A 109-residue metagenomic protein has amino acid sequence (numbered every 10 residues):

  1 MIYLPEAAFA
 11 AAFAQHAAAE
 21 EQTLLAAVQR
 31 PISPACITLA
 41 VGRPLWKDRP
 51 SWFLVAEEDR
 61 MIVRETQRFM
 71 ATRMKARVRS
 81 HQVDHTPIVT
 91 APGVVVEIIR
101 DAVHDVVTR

Functional and structural regions predicted by a protein language model:
M1-R43: Helix-rich cap/lid subdomain of alpha/beta-hydrolase
A11-A14, A56, D84-H85: Generic anion/oxyanion-binding catalytic loop in active/binding sites
R30, D48-R49, T72-R77: Short glycine/proline-enriched coil/turn segments at helix->beta-strand junctions
P44, I88: Small/polar glycine-rich anion-binding or flexible loop at a beta-alpha turn
L45-D48, G93: Terminal hydrophobic/aromatic helix or amphipathic segment near a protein terminus
K47, W52-V55: Short beta-strand/loop motif that positions the catalytic acidic residue of the alpha/beta-hydrolase fold
E57-Q82, V89, V94, D101-A102: Conserved loop-alpha-helix segment in the C-terminal half of the alpha/beta-hydrolase fold that carries the catalytic
I98-R109: C-terminal alpha-helix
